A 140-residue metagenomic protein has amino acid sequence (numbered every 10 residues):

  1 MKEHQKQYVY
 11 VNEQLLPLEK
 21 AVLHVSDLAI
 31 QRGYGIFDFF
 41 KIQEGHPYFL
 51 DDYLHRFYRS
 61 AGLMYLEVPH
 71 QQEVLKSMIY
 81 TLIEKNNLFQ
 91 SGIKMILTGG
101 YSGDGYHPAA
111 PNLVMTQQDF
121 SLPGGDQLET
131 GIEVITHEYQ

Functional and structural regions predicted by a protein language model:
M1-Q140: Conserved alpha/beta cores of soluble small-molecule-handling proteins
